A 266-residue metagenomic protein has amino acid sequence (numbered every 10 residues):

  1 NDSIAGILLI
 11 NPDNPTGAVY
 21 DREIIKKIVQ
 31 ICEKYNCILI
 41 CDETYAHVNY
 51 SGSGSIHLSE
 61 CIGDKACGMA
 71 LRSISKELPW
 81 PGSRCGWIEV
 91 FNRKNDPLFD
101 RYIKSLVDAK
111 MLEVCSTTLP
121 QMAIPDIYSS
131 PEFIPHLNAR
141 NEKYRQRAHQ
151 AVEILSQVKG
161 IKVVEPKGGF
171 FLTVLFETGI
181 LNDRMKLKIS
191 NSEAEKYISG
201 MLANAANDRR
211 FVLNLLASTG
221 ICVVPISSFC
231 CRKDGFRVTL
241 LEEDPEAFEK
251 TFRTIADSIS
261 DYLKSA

Functional and structural regions predicted by a protein language model:
N1-A266: PLP-dependent class I/II
